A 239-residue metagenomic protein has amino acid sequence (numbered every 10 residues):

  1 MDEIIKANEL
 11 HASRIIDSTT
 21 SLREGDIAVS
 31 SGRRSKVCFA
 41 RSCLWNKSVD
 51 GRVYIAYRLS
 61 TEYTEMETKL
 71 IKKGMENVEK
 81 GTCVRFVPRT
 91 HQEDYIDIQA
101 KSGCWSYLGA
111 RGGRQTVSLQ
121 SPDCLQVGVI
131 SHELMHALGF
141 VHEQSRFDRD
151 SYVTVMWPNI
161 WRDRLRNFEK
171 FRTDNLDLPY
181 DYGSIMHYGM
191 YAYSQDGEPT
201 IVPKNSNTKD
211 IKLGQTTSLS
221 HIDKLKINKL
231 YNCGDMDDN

Functional and structural regions predicted by a protein language model:
M1-N239: Zinc-dependent metalloendopeptidases
